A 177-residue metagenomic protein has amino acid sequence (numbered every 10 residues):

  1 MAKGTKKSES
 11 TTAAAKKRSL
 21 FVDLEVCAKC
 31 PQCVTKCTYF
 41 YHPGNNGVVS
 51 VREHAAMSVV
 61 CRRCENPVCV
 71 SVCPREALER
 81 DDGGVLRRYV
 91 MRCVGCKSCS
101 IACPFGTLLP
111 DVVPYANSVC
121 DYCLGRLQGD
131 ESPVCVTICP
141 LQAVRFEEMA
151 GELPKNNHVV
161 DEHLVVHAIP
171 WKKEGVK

Functional and structural regions predicted by a protein language model:
M1-K17, A56-R63, V70, M91-K177: Flanking helices and flexible, charged tails adjoining ferredoxin-like Fe-S electron-transfer domains in multi-subunit
A2-C27, P31-V51, A56: N-terminal cysteine/histidine-rich coordination modules
D23, D81, Y89, D111-V112: Acidic/polar residues at beta-strand termini and the immediately following turn/coil
P31, E76, G95-K97: Glycine-centered helix-boundary capping/hinge motifs
C37, N45-M91: Acidic (E/D-rich), amphipathic helical modules within compact regulatory domains
